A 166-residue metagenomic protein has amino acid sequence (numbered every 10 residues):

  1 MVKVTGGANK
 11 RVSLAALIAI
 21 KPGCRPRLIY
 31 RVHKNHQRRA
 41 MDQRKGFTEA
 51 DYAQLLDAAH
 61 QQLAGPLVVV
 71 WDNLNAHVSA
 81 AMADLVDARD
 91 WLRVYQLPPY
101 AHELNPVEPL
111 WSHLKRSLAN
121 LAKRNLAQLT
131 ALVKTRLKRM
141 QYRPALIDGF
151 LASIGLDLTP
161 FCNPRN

Functional and structural regions predicted by a protein language model:
M1-N166: Short functional hotspots at interaction and active-site rims
